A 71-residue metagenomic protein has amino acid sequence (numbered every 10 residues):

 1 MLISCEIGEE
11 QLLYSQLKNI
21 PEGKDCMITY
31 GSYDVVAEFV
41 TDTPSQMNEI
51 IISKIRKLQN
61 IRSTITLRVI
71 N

Functional and structural regions predicted by a protein language model:
M1-N71: A compositional/biophysical signature of low hydrophobicity enriched in polar/charged and small residues
